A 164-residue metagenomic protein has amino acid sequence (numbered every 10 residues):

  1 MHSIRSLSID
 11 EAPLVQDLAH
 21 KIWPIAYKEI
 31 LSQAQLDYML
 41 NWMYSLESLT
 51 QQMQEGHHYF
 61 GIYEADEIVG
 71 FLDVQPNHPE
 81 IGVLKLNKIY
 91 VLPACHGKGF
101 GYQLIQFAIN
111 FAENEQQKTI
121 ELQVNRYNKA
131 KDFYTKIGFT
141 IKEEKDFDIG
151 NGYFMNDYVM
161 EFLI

Functional and structural regions predicted by a protein language model:
M1-S3: Extreme N-terminal starter segment of soluble prokaryotic enzymes
S6-A12, Q16-A94, Y102-F107, F111 (+3 more regions): Acetyl-CoA-dependent GNAT
Y90, R126-N128: Active-site-proximal loop/turn and secondary-structure-junction residues that shape catalytic pockets, frequently
K98: Flexible nucleotide-binding loop
E121-N125, T135, T140-D157: Conserved catalytic-core motifs of GNAT/GCN5-like acyltransferases
